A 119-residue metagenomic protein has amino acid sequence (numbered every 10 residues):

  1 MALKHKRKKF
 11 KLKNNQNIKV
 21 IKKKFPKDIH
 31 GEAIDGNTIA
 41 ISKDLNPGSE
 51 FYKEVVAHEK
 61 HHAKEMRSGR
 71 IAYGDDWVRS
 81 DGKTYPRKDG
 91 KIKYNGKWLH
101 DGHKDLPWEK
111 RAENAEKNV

Functional and structural regions predicted by a protein language model:
A2-I29, E50, Y73-V119: Metalloprotease/metallohydrolase-associated module, dominated by Zn2+-dependent proteases
K9, N46, H62-A63, R67 (+1 more regions): Intrinsically disordered, low-complexity segments enriched in glycine/proline and serine/threonine
K23, D35-A40: Juxtacatalytic substrate-recognition/specificity segment
H30-I34: OB-fold/S1-family RNA-binding modules
T38-V55: Short pre-active-site segment immediately N-terminal to the catalytic Zn-binding motif
V56-K60, P107: Alpha-helical architecture
K60-W77: Catalytic Zn2+-binding segment of zinc metalloproteases
